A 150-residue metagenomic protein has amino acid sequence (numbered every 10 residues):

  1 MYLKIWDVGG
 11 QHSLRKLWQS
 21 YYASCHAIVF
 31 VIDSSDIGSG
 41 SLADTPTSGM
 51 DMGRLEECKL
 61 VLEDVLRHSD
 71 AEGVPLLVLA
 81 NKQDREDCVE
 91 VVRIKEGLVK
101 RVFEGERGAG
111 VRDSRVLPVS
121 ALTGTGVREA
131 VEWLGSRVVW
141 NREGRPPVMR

Functional and structural regions predicted by a protein language model:
Y2-G9: Active-site-proximal beta-strand elements of phosphoester/diester hydrolases
G9, S35, L122: Adenine-nucleotide cofactor-binding loop residues
G9, W18, Y22, H26 (+5 more regions): Amphipathic alpha-helical interaction motifs in eukaryotic regulatory proteins
S13, H26, D33, R67-A71 (+5 more regions): Short amphipathic alpha-helices and their capping/turn residues within compact interaction modules
L14-D51, K59-D70: Inter-motif core of Ras-like GTPase G domains
A27-V31, S69-K82, F103-P118: Conserved beta-strand/loop subsegment of P-loop NTPase cores
G38-A43, T47, M52-L55, R85-V91 (+1 more regions): Switch/connector loops and helix/strand junctions flanking conserved nucleotide-binding motifs in nucleotide-processing
R85-R150: Canonical P-loop GTPase G-domain recognition
